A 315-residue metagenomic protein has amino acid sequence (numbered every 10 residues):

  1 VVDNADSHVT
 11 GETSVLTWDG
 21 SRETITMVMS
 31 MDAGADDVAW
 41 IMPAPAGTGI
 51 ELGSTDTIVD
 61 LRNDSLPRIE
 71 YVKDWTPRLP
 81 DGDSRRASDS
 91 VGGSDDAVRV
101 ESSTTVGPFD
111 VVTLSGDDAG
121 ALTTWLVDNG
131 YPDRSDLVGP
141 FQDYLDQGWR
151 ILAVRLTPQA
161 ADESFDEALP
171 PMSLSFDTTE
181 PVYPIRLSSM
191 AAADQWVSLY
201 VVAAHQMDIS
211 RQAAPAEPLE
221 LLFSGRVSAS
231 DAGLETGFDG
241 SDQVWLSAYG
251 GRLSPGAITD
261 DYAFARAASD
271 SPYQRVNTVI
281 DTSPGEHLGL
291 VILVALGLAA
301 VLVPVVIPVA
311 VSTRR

Functional and structural regions predicted by a protein language model:
V1-E12, T17-D19, D133-R315: Accessory, solvent-exposed terminal regions and/or long lumenal/extracellular loops of proteins
V1-N4, V15-T17, I25, S84-G92 (+2 more regions): Short linear motifs at secondary-structure transitions and domain/linker junctions
T10, D19-S21, D96-V98, T105-D110 (+1 more regions): Short, well-ordered loop/turn elements at secondary-structure boundaries
G11-E12, T17-E70, L122-D143: Surface-exposed, glycine/proline- and aromatic-rich loop segments on solvent-exposed faces across compartments
G20, M29-G34, P45, S115-D118 (+2 more regions): Short, flexible beta-strand-to-coil junctions
T24-T26, P108-S115: Short hydrophobic-aromatic micro-motifs
T48, L52-V106, G116-T123: A cross-kingdom signal targeting lumenal/periplasmic-facing segments of multi-pass membrane and secretory-pathway
D89-S94, E101-S102, S115-R155: Covalent nucleotidyltransferase core used to form phosphodiester bonds in nucleic acids
